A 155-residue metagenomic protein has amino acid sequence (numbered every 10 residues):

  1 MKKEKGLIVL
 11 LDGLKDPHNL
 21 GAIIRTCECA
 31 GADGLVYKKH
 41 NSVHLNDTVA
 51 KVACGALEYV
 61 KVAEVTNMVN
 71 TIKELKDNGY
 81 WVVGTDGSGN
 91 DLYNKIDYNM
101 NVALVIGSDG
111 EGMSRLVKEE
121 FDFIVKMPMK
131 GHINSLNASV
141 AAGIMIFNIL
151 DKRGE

Functional and structural regions predicted by a protein language model:
M1-E155: Post-transcriptional modification and biogenesis factors for structured RNAs of the translation apparatus
